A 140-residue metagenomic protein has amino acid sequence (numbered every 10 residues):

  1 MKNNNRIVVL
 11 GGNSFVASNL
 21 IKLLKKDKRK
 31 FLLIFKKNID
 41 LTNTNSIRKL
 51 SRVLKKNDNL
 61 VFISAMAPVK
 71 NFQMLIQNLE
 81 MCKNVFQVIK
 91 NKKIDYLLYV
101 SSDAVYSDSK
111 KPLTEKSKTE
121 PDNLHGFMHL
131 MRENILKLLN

Functional and structural regions predicted by a protein language model:
K2-K26: N-terminal Rossmann NAD(P)H-binding glycine-rich loop of SDR-like oxidoreductase domains
N5, D58, D95: Nucleotide donor/acceptor-binding cores
L10, I34, L60-S64, L97-D103: SDR active-site strand-loop-helix element
S18, K22-K26, R52, K83 (+2 more regions): Short, well-ordered alpha-helices that flank and scaffold nucleotide-derived cofactor binding pockets
F31-L50: Adenosine-cofactor binding site in Rossmann-like domains, unifying the SAM/SAH pocket of S-adenosylmethionine-dependent
T44-E80, N91: NAD(P)H-binding glycine-rich loop region in Rossmannoid oxidoreductase-like domains and their noncatalytic homologs
N84-L124: Conserved Rossmann-fold NAD(P)-dependent oxidoreductase catalytic core, especially the SDR/UDP-sugar
E120-N140: Active-site Tyr-X1-5-Lys
